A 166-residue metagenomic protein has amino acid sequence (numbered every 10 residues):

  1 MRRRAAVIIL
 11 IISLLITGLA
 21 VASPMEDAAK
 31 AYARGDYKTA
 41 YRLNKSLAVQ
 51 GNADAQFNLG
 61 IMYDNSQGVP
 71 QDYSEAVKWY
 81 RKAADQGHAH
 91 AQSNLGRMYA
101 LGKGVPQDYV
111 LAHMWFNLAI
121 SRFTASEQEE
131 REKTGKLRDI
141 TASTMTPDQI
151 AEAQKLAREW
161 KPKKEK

Functional and structural regions predicted by a protein language model:
M1-I9: Bacterial N-terminal signal peptides that target proteins for export
I9-T17: Bacterial N-terminal signal peptides
P24-A31, L43-L47, N58-N65, N94-L101 (+2 more regions): Hydrophobic face of amphipathic alpha-helices that form TPR/SEL1-like repeat modules and related alpha-solenoid
A31-D36, N44, V49-N52, N65-Q67 (+6 more regions): Short helix-capping/linker turns of helical repeat alpha-solenoids
Q128-K166: Terminal, low-structured helical/coil segments at or just beyond the last alpha-helical repeat
